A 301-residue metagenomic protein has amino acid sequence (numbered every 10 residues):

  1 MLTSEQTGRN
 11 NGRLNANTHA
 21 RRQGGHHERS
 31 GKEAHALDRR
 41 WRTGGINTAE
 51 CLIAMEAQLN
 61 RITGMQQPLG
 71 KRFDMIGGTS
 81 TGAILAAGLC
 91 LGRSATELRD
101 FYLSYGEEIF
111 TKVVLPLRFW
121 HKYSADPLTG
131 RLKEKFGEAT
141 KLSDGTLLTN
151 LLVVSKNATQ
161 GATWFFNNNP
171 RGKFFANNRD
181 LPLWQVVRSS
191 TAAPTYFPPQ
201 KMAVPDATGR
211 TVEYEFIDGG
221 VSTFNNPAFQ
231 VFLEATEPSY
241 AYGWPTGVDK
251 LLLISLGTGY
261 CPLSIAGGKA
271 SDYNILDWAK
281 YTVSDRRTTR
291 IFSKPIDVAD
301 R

Functional and structural regions predicted by a protein language model:
G12-H35, T43-K135, K173-A176, Q185 (+1 more regions): Patatin-like phospholipase
E28-G31, M65-K71, S143-L148, G209 (+1 more regions): Short helix-terminating capping/connector loops at secondary-structure junctions
H35-R39, K71-S80, N150-K156, E215-D218 (+1 more regions): Extended hydrophobic secondary-structure segments that form protein cores and membrane-embedded regions
T43, T48, F110-T111, T146-E237: Active-site gating loop/helix substructures
T43-G44, A86, T223-F224, Y260-L263: Flexible loop/turn segments at secondary-structure boundaries
A95-P127, N168-G172, N178, N225 (+1 more regions): Non-catalytic peripheral regions of patatin-like phospholipases
D126-L148, A162-F165: Active-site periphery "cap/insert" segments of enzyme catalytic domains
